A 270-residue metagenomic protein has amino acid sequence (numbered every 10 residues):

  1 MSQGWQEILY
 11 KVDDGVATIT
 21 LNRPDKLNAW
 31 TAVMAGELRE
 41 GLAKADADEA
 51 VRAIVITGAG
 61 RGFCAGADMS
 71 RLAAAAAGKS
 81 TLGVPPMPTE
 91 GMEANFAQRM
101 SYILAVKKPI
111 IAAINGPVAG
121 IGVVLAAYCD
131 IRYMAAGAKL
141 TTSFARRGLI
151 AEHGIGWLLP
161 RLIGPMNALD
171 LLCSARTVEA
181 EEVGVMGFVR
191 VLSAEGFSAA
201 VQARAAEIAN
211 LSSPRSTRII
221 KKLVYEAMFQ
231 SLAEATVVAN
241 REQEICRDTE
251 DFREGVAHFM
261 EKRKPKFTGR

Functional and structural regions predicted by a protein language model:
M1-A59: Conserved CoA-thioester-binding segment of acyl-CoA-metabolizing enzymes
M1-Q6, A257-R270: Terminal low-complexity tails and localization/encapsulation signals of metabolic enzymes
P24, Y133-A138, M186-V237, E250 (+1 more regions): C-terminal long alpha-helix characteristic of the crotonase
G58-Y102, V118: Glycine- (often His-adjacent) and acidic-residue-rich active-site loop that binds/positions the CoA thioester
N95-R147: Glycine-rich beta-to-alpha active-site loop
W157-M166: Hydrophobic, secondary-structure "cap" segments at the distal end of domains
A175-E182: Acidic, divalent-metal-coordinating active-site segment for phosphoryl/phosphodiester hydrolysis, typified by short
